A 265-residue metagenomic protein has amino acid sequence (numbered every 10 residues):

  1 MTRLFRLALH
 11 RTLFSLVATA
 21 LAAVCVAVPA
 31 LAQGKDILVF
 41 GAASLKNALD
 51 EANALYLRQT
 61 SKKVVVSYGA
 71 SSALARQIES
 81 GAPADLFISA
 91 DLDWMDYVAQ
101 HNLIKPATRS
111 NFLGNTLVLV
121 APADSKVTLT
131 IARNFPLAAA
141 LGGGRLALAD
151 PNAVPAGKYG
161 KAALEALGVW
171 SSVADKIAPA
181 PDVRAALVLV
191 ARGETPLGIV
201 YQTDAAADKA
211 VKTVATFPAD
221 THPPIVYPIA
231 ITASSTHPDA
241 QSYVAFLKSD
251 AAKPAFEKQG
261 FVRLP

Functional and structural regions predicted by a protein language model:
T2-L7: N-terminal targeting and processing segments of secreted/endomembrane and organelle-targeted proteins
A8-A27: Bacterial N-terminal signal peptides
L31-A82, S89-L92, D96-P265: Exported/periplasmic ABC-transporter solute-binding proteins
